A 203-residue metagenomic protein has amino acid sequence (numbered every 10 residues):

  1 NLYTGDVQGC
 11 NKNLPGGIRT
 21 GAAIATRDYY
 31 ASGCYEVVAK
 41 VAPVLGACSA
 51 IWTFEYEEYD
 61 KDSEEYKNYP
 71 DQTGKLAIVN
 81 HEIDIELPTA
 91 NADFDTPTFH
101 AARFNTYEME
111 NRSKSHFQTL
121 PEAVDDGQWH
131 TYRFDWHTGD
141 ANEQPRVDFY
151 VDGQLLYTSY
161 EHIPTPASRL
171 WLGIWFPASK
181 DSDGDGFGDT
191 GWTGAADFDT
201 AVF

Functional and structural regions predicted by a protein language model:
N1-F203: GH16 jelly-roll
